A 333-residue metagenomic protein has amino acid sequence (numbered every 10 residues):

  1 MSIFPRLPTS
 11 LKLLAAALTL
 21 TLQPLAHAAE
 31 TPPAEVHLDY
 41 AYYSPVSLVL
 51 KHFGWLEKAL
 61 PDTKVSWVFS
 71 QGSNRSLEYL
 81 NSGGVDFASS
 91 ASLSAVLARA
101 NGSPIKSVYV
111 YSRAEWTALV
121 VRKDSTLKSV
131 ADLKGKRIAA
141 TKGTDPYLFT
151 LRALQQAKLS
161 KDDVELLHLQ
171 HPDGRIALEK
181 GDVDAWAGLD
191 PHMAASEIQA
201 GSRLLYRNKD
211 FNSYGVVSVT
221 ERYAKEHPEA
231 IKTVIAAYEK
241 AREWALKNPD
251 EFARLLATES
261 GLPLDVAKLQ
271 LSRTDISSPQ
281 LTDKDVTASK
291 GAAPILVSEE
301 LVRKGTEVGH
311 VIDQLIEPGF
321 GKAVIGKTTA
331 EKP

Functional and structural regions predicted by a protein language model:
S2-L14: Bacterial N-terminal signal peptides that target proteins for export
K12-Q23: Bacterial N-terminal signal peptides
P24-A28: Sec/Tat signal peptide C-region and signal peptidase I cleavage site
A29-S160, E165-Q170, D184-A187, L204 (+1 more regions): Short, glycine-/small- and polar/acidic-enriched structural segments that line small-molecule recognition paths
F53, L77, N81, S92-A95 (+12 more regions): Extracytoplasmic/secreted envelope proteins and their assembly/folding machinery, especially bacterial periplasmic
L93, D163-L167, H171-E259: Pocket-lining segment of extracytoplasmic ligand-binding domains
H227-R303: Secondary-structure end/capping motifs
V297-P333: Conserved C-terminal helix/tail region of periplasmic/extracytoplasmic solute-binding proteins
